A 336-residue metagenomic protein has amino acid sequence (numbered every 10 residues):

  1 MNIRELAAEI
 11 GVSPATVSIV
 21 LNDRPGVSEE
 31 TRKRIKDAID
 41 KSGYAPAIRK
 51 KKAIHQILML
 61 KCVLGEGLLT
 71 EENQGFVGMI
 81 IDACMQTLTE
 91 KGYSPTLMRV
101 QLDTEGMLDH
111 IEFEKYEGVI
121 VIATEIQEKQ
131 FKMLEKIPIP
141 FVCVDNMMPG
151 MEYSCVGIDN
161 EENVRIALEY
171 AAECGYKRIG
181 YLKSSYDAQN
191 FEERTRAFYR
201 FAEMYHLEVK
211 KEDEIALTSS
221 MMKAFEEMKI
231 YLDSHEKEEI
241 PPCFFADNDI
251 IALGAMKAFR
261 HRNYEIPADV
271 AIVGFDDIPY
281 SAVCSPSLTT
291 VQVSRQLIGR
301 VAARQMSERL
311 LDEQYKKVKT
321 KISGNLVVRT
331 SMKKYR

Functional and structural regions predicted by a protein language model:
M1-I54: N-terminal helix-turn-helix DNA-binding module of bacterial transcription factors
S13, A45, E117, Y176-R178 (+1 more regions): Short acidic/polar active-site loop segments enriched in Thr and Asp
A38, A83-T87, M133, E193-Y205 (+2 more regions): Alpha-helical structural signal in soluble globular domains
Q56-E169, E173, D233, I250: Alpha-helical recognition/docking segments in bacterial nutrient-uptake and carbohydrate-utilization systems
L60-V63, I122, V144, Y181-L182 (+3 more regions): Short hydrophobic segments within beta-strands
C62, E66-F76, L97-T104, V156-I166 (+5 more regions): Hinge/beta->alpha junction and helix N-cap segments in small-molecule ligand-binding domains
D233-R336: Flexible loop/turn connectors
